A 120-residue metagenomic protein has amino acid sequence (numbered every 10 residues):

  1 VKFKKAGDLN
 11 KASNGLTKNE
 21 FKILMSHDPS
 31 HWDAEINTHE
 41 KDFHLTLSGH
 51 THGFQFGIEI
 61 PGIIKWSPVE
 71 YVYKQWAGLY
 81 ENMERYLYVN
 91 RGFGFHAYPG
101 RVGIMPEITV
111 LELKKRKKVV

Functional and structural regions predicted by a protein language model:
V1-V120: Soluble catalytic domains of enzymes that build or remodel membrane lipids, polysaccharides, and related
